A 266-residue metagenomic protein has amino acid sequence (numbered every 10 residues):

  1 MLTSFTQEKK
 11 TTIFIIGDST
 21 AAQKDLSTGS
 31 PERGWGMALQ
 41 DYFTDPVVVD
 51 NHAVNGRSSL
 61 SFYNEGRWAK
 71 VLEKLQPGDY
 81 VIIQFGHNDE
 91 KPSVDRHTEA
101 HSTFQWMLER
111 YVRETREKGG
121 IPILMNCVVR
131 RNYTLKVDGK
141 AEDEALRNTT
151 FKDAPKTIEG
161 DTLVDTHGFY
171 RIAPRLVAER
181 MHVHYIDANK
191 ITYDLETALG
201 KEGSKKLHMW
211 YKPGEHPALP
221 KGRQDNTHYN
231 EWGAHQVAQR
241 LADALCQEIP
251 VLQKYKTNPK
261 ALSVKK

Functional and structural regions predicted by a protein language model:
M1-S4: Hydrophobic h-region of N-terminal signal peptides that target proteins for export in Gram-negative bacteria
T6-A53, A69-V81: Serine-esterase "nucleophile elbow" of acetyl-processing enzymes
E8, G66-H235, Q239-T257, L262: Alpha-helical cap/lid subdomain in secreted, periplasmic, or secretory-pathway luminal O-acyl-processing enzymes
D18, H52-R57, R96-H97, T157-E159: Short, basic, glycine/proline-bearing loop/turn elements
Q23, S59, Y193: Active-site environment of divalent metal-dependent phosphoester hydrolases
R33, M37, L60, T227: Flexible, active-site-adjacent loop/turn segments at secondary-structure boundaries
S58-G66: Structural motif
V264-K266: Short, solvent-exposed mixed-charge patches
